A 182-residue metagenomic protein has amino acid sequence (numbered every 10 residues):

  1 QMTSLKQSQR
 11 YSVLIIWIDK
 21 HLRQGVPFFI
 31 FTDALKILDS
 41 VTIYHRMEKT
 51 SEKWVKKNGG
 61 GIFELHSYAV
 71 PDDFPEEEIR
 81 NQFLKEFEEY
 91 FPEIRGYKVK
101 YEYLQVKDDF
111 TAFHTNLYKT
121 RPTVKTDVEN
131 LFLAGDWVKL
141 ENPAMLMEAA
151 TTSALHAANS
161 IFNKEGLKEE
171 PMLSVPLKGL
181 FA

Functional and structural regions predicted by a protein language model:
Q1-F63, Y68-F74, Y90: Mid-domain catalytic core of redox enzymes that form a hydrophobic substrate pocket/lid adjacent to a catalytic redox
S8, Q82, S153: Charged catalytic carboxylate motif
I16, L65, F87, L131 (+2 more regions): Hydrophobic, well-ordered secondary-structure elements that form the walls of internal hydrophobic environments
R23-F29, G96-V99, G166-M172: Acidic/polar loop patches that form or flank catalytic/metal-binding clefts of enzymes that bind anionic ligands
E52-K57, K107-N142: FAD-binding beta-loop-beta segment adjacent to the flavin cofactor pocket
Q82, E86-T126: Flavin (FAD/FMN) cofactor-binding core of flavoprotein oxidoreductases
K139-I161, E165: A conserved FAD-binding loop/helix module that cradles the flavin
S160-A182: Active-site-proximal substrate-binding core of FAD-dependent oxidoreductases
